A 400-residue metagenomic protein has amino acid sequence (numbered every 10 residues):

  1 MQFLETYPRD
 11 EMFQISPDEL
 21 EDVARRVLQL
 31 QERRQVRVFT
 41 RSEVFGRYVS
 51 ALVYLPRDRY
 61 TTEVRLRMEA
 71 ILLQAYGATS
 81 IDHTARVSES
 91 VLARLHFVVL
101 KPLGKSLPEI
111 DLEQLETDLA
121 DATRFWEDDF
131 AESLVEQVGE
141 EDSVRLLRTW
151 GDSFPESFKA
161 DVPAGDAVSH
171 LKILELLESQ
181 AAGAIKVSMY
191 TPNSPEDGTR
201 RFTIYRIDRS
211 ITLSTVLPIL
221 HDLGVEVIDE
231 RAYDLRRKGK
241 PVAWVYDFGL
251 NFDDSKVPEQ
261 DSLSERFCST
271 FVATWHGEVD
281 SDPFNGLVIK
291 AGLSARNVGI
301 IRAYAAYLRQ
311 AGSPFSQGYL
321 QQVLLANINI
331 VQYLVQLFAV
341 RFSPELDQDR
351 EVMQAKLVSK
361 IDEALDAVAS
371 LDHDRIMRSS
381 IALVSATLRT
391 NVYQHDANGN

Functional and structural regions predicted by a protein language model:
M1-G77, I81-N400: Non-catalytic interaction/regulatory segments
